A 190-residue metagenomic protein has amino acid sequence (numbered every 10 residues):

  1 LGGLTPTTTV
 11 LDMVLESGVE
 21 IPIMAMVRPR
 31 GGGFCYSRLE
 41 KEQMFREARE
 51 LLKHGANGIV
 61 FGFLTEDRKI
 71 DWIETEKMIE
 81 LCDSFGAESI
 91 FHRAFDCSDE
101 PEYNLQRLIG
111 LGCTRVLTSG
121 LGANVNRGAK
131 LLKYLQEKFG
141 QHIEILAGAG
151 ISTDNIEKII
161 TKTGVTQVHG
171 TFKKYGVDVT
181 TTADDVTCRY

Functional and structural regions predicted by a protein language model:
L1, M26-G32, L64-E66, A94-D96 (+3 more regions): Active-site beta-loop-alpha junctions enriched in small/polar residues
L1, T5, T9, C35-E42 (+8 more regions): Residues at secondary-structure transition points
L1-G3, E50, H54-E66, L111-N126 (+1 more regions): Glycine-rich phosphate-binding active-site loops on the catalytic face of alpha/beta enzymes
G3-G31, I70-F91, R127-T153, R189-Y190: Alpha-helix-loop-beta-strand connector modules within alpha/beta enzyme cores
T7-T9, R38-K41, I73-E76, N104-Q106 (+3 more regions): Short, glycine/charged-enriched secondary-structure capping and boundary segments
G32-E50, D96-L111, L135-A147, I151-G170: Catalytic cores of alpha/beta
G55-N104, L108: Hydrophobic, well-structured mid-protein blocks that either form specific transmembrane helices
